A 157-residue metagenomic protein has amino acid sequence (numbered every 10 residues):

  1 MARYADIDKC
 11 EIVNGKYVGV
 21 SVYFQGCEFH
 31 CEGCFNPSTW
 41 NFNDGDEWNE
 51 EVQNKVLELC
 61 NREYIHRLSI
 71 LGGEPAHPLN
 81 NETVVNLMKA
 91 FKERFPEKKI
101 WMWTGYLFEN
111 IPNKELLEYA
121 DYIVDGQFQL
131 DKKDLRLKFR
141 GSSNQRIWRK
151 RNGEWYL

Functional and structural regions predicted by a protein language model:
M1-Y23, E28, E32, N36-F42: N-terminal [4Fe-4S]-dependent radical SAM core
N36-E50, E63-P78, P96-E109, Y122-Q145: Core AdoMet radical
E51-V56, N110-P112: Short acidic active-site motifs
P78-V84, M88-K92, K133-L157: P-loop/Walker A phosphate-binding loop and immediately adjacent motor/lid segment at beta-alpha junctions
